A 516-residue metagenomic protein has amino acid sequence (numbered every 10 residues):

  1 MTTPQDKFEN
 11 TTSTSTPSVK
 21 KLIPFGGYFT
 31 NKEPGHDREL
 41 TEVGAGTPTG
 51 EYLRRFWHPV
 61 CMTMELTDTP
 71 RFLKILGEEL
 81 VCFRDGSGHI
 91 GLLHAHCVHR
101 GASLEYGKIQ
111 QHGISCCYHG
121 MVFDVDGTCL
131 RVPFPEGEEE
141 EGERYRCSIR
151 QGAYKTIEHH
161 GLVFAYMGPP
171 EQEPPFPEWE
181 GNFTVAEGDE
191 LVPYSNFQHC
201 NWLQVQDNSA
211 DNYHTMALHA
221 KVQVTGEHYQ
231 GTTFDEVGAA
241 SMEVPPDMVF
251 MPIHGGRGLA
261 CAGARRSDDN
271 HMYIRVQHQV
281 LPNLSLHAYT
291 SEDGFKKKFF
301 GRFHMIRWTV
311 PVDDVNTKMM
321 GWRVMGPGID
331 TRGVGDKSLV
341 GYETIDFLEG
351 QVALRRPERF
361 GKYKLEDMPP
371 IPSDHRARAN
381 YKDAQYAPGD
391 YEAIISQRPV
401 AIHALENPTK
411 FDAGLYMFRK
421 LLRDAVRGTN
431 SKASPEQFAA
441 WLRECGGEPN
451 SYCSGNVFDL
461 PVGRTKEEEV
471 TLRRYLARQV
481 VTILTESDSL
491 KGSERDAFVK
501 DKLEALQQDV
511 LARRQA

Functional and structural regions predicted by a protein language model:
T2-Q110, E138-G168, Q172, E178: N-terminal pre-ligand scaffold of iron-sulfur
T3-I23, H89, F164, P170-A516: C-terminal catalytic domain of Rieske-type non-heme iron oxygenases
F83, L93, C117, V132 (+2 more regions): Beta-strand residues in well-ordered beta-sheet regions across diverse protein folds
V98, I114-C117, L130: Cys/His/Pro-rich metal-binding microdomains
R100, G120-V122: Detector for the c-type heme attachment site
E105-K108, D124-T128: Short Cys/His-rich "knuckle" micro-motifs
Q110-I114, D390: Conserved alpha-helical substructure of the radical SAM core
C116-H119, T156: Hydrophobic alpha-helical packing residues
